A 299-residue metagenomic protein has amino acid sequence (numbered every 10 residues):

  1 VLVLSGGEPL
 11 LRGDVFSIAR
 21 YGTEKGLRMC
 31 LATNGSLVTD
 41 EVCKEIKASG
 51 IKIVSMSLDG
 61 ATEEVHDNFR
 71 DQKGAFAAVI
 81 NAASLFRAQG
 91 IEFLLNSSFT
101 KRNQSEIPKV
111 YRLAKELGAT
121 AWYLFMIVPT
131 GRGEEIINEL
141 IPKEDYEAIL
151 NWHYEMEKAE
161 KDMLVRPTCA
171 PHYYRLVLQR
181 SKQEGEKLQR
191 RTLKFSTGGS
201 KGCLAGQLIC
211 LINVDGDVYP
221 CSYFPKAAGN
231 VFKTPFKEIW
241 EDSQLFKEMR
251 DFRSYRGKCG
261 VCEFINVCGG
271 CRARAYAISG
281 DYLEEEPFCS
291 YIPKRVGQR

Functional and structural regions predicted by a protein language model:
V1-E134, P142: Radical SAM/AdoMet-radical enzyme domain recognition
V1-G6, Q244, E248-D251, E285-R299: Short Fe-S-cluster ligation motifs
K115-E116, T120, E135-D162, G199 (+1 more regions): A structural motif corresponding to the C-terminal lobe/cap of the Radical SAM core domain
E116, I212-N213: Short, acidic, Ser/Thr-enriched surface-loop or helix-capping motifs
A119, K187-G199: Acidic, His- and aromatic-enriched active-site or binding-groove loops in soluble protein domains that engage sugars
K143-T192, D217-G269: C-terminal accessory region of radical SAM enzymes
C203-Q207: Short, small/polar residue-rich loop motifs at catalytic or cofactor-binding pockets
Y255-R299: Cysteine-cluster motifs in flexible loop/terminal segments that predominantly coordinate metals
